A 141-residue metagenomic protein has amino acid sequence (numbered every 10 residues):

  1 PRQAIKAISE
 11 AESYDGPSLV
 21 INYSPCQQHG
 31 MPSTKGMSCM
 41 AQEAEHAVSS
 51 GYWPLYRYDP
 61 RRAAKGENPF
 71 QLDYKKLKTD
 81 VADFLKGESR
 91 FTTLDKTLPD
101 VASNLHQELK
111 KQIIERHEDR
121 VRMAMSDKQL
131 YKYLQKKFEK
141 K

Functional and structural regions predicted by a protein language model:
P1-I5: Active-site glycine- and acidic-residue-rich loops that bind and position anionic ligands or nucleotide-like cofactors
K6-N104, E108, V121: Glycine/aspartate-rich loop-and-adjacent alpha/beta segment that forms the canonical ThDP
T93, D100-K141: Thiamine diphosphate
